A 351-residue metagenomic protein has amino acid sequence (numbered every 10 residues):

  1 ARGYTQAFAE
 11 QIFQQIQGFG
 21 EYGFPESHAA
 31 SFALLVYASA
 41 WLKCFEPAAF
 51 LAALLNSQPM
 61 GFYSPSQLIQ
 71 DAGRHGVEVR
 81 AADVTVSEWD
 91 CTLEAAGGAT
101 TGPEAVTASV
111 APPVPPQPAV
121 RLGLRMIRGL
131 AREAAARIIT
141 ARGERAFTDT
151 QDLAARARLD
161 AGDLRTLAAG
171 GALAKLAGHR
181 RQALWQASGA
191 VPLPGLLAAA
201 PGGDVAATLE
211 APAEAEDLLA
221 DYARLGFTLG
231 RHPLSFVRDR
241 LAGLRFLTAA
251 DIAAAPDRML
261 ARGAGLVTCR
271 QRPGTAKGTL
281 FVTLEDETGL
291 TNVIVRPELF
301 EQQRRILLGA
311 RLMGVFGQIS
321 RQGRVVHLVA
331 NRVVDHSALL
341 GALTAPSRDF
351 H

Functional and structural regions predicted by a protein language model:
A1-H351: Noncatalytic, beta-rich nucleic-acid-contacting surfaces in large DNA/RNA-processing enzymes
